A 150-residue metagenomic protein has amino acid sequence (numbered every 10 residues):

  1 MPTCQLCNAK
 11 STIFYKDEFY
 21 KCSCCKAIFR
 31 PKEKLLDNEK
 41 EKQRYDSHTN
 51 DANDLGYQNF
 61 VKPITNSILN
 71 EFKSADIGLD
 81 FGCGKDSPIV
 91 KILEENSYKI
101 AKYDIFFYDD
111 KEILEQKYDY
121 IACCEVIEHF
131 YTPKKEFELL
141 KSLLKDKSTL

Functional and structural regions predicted by a protein language model:
M1-Y120, C124, F137: Conserved N-terminal segment of class I S-adenosyl-L-methionine
K73, Y131, L144-K145: Short conserved AdoMet
E125, H129: A short His-aromatic
K134: Conserved active-site region of classical short-chain dehydrogenase/reductase
F137-T149: A short glycine-rich, Lys/Arg-flanked "PGG" loop and its adjoining helix->strand segment in the class I
